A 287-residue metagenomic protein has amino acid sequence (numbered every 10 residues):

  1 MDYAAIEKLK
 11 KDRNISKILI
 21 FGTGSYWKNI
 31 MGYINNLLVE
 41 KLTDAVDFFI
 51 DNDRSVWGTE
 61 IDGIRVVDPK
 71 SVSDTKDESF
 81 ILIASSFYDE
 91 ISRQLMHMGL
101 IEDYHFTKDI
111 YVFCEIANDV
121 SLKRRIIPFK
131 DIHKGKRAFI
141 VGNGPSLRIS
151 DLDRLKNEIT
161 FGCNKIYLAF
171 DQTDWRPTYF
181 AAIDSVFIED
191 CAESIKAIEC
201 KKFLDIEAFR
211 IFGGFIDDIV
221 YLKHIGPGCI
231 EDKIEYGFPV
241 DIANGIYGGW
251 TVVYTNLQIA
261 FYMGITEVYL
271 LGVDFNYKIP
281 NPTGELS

Functional and structural regions predicted by a protein language model:
M1-R124, K136-R137: Hydrophobic, well-ordered beta-alpha structural blocks that scaffold small-molecule cofactor pockets
E90, M98-S287: Metal-ion/cofactor- or nucleotide/acyl-coenzyme-handling active-site neighborhoods
